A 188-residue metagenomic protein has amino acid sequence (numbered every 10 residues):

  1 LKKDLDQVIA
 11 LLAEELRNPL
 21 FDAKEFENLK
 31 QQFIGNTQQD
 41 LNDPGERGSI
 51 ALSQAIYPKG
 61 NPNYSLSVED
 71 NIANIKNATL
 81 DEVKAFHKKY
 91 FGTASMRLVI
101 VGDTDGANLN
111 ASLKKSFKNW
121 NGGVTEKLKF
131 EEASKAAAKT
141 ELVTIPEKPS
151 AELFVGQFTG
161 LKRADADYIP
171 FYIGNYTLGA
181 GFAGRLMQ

Functional and structural regions predicted by a protein language model:
L1-T125: Charge-rich, well-structured scaffold segments of protease-associated domains
T125-G184: His/Glu-based metal-binding/catalytic segments typifying zinc-dependent metallopeptidases
M187-Q188: Phosphate-proximal small/polar/acidic motifs at interfaces that engage nucleotide phosphates, polyphosphates
